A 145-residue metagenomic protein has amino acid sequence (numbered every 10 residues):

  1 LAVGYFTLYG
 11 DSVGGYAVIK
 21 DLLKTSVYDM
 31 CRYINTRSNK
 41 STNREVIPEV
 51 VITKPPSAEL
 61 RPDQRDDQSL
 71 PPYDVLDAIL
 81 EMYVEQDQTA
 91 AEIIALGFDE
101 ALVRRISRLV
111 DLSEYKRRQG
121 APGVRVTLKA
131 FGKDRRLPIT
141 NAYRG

Functional and structural regions predicted by a protein language model:
L1-G145: ATP/NTP-dependent adenylation/nucleotidyl-transfer catalytic domains that generate, transfer, or process NMP-activated
